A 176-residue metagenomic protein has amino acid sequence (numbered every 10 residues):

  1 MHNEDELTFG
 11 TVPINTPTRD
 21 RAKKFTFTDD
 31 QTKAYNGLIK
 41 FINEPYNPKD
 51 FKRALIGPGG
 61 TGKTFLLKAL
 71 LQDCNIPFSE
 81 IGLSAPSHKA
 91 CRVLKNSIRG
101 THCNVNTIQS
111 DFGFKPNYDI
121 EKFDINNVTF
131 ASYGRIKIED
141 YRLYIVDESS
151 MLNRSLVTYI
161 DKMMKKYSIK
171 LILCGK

Functional and structural regions predicted by a protein language model:
M1-K176: Conserved ATP-binding/catalytic motifs of P-loop helicase motor domains
